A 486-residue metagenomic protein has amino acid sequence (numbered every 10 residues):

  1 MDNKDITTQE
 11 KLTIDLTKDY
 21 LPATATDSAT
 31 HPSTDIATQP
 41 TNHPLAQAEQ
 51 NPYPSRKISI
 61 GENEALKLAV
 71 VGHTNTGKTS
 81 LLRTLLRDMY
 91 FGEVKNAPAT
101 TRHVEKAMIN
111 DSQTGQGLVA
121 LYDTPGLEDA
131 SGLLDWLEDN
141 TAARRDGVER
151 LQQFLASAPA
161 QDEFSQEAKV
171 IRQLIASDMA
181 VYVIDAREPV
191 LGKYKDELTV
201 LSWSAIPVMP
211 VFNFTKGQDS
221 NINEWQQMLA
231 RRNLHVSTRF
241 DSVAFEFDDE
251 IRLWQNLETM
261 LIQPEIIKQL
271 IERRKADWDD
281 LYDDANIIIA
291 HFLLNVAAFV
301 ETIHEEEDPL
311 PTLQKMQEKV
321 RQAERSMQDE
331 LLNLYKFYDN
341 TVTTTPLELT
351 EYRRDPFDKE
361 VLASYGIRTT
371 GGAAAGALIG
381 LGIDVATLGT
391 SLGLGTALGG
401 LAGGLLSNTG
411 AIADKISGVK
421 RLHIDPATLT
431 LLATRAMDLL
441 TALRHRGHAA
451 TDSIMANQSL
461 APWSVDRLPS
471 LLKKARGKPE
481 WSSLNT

Functional and structural regions predicted by a protein language model:
M1-K78, M179, T199, W203-I206 (+1 more regions): Non-catalytic alpha-helical scaffolds
E10-A23, H43-R145: Conserved G1/Walker A P-loop phosphate-binding module
A99, I206, N213-F214, S242-V243 (+2 more regions): An acidic- and aromatic-residue-enriched active-site/binding cleft used to recognize and process polar
S131-D135, K193, N221, D249-I251: Short, conserved acidic/polar surface loops in the N-terminal third of protein domains
A142-V236: Conserved C-terminal guanine-recognition region of P-loop GTPase G domains, centered on the G4
F214-D277: Canonical P-loop GTPase G-domain recognition
